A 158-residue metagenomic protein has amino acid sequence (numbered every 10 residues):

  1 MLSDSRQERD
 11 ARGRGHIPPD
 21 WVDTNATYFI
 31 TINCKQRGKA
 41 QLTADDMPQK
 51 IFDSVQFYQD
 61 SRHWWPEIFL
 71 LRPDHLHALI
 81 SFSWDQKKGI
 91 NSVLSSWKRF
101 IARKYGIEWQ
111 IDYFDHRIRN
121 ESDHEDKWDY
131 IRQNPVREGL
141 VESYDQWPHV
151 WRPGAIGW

Functional and structural regions predicted by a protein language model:
M1-W158: Short catalytic/metal-binding and nucleic-acid-binding patches
